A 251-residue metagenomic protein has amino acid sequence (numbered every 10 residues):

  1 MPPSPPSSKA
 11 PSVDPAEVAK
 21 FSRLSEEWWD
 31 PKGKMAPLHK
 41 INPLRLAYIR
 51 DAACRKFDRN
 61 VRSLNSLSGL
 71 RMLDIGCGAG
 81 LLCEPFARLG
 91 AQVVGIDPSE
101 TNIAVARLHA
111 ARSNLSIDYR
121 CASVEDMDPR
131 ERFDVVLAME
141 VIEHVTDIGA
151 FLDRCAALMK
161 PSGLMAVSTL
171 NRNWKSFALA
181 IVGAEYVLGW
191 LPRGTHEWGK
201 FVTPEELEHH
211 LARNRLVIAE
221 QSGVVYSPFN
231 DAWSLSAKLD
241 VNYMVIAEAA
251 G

Functional and structural regions predicted by a protein language model:
P2-M35: N-terminal, positively charged/glycine-rich alpha-helical extensions of SAM-dependent methyltransferases
K40-S68: Conserved alpha-helix/loop element of class I SAM-dependent methyltransferases that forms part of the SAM/SAH-binding
N60-N65, L70-W174, L207, V245-A249: Conserved SAM-binding loop
D118-R120, A219-S222: General small-molecule cofactor/ligand-binding pocket signal
T169, G189-E206: Acceptor-substrate binding/catalytic loop of class I
S176-Y186: Short, flexible, mixed-charge acidic loops at enzyme active sites
G199-R215, Q221: Short alpha-helix
A232-G251: Core SAM-dependent methyltransferase catalytic element
